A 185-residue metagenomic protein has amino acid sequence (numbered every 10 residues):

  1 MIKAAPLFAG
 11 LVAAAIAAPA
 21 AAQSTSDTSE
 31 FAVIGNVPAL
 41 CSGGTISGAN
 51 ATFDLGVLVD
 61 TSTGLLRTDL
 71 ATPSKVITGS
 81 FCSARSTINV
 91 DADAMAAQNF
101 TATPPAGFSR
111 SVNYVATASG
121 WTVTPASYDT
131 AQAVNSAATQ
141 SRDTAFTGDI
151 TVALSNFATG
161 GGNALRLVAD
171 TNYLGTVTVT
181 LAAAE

Functional and structural regions predicted by a protein language model:
M1-F8: Bacterial N-terminal signal peptides that target proteins for export
A9-A15: Bacterial N-terminal signal peptides
A17-P19: N-terminal signal peptide c-region/cleavage motif recognized by signal peptidases
A22-V115, T139-E185: N-terminal small/polar-rich segments of proteins
F108-A137: Terminal beta-strand-rich extracellular "head" domains that mediate receptor/glycan or other ligand binding
